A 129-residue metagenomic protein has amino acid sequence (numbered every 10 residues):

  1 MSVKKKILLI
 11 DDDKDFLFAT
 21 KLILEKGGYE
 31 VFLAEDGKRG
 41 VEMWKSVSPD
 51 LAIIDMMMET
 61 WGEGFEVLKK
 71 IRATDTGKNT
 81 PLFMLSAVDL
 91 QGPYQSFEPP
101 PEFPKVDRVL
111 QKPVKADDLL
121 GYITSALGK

Functional and structural regions predicted by a protein language model:
M1-K6, Q111, K115-K129: Non-catalytic signal-transmission and effector/linker regions of two-component phosphorelay proteins
D13, M57-E59: The short loop immediately C-terminal to the conserved phospho-acceptor aspartate in CheY-like receiver
F18-K26: Charged docking surfaces used in two-component/phosphorelay signaling
G28-E35, M43: Short hydrophobic/Thr-rich beta-strand motif most characteristic of the beta2 strand and flanking loop of CheY-like
E42, E63-K78: Short amphipathic alpha-helix used as the core "switch/output" element in two-component signaling
V47-I54: Active-site beta3 strand of CheY-like receiver
D55-M56, S86: Active-site residues of response regulator receiver
G62-E66, V88-L110, D117-G121: Alpha4 helix (beta4-alpha4-beta5 surface) of REC/receiver domains from two-component response regulators
